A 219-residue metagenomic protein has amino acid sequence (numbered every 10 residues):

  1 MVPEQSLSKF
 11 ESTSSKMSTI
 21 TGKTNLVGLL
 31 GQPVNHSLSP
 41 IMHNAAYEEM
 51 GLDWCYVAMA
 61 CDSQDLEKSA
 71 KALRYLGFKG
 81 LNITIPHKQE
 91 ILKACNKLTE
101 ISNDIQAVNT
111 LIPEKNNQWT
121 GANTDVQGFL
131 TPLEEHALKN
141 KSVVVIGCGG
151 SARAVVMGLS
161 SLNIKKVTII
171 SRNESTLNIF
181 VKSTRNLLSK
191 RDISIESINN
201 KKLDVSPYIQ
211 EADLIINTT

Functional and structural regions predicted by a protein language model:
Q5-S6, S12: Cationic, low-complexity basic patches in intrinsically disordered or flexible, solvent-exposed regions
T19-H136: Phosphate/diphosphate ligand-binding glycine-rich loop within oxidoreductases
G31, N123, L133, N140-S161 (+1 more regions): Glycine-rich adenosine-cofactor-binding loop
K79, K141, K165: Short acidic/polar active-site loop segments enriched in Thr and Asp
G128-L138, G150-V155, S183, S197-N199: Active-site glycine-rich loop that binds ribose-phosphate moieties when present
I164-L188: NAD(P)-binding Rossmann-fold cofactor-contacting core
S194-T219: Rossmann-like adenosine-cofactor binding region
